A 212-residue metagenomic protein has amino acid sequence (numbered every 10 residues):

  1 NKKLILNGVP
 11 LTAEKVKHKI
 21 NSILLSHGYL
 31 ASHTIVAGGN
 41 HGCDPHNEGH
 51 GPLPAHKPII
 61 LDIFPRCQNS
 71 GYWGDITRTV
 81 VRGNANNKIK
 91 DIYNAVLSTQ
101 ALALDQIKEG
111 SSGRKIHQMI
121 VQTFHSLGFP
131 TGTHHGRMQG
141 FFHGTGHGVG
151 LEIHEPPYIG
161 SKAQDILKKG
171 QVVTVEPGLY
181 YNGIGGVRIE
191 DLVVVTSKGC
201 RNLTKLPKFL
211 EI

Functional and structural regions predicted by a protein language model:
N1-I212: Active-site neighborhoods and metal-handling regions in enzymes and metal-associated proteins
